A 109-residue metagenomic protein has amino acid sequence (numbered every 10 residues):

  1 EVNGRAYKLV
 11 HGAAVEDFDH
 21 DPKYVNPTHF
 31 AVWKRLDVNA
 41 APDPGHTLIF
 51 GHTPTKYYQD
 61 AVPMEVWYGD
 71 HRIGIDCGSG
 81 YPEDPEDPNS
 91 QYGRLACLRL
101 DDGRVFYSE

Functional and structural regions predicted by a protein language model:
E1-I73, G78-D84: Acidic, His/Gly-enriched loop-helix segments that form or flank divalent-metal centers in metallo-dependent hydrolases
Y68-E109: Binuclear metal-dependent phosphoesterase catalytic core
